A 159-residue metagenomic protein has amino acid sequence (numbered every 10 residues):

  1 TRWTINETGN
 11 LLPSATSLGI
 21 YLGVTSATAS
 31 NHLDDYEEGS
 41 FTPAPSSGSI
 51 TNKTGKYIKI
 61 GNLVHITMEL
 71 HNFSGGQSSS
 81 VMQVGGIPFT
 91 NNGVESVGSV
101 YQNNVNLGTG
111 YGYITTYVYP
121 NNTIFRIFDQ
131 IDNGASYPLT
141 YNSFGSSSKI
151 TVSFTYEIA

Functional and structural regions predicted by a protein language model:
T1-D35, G75-S78, I131-G134, F144-S147: Trimeric beta-solenoid/beta-helix "fiber body" segments of extracellular/virion adhesins and depolymerases
T1-R2, E37-N52, G98-Y111: Short, solvent-exposed secondary-structure boundary motifs
I5, A15, K59, V118-P120: Generic beta-strand structural signal
S17-G61: Terminal (often C-terminal
P43-S46, T67-N72, Q130-D132: Generic short beta-strand segments
T51-N106, T151-E157: Beta-rich globular "head" domains
F89-Q130: Extracellular attachment/recognition segments
N121-A159: Domain-scale recognition of soluble eukaryotic interaction modules
